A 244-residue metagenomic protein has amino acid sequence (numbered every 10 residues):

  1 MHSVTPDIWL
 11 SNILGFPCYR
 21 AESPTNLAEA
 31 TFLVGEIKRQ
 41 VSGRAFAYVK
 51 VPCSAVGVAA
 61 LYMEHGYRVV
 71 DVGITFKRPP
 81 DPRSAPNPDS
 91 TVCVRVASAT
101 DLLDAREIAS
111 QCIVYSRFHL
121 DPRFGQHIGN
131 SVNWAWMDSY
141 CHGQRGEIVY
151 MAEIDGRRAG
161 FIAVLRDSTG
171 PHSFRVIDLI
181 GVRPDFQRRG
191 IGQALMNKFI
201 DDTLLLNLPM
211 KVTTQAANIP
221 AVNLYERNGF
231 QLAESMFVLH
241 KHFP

Functional and structural regions predicted by a protein language model:
S11-N26, I74, H172-P184: Conserved acetyl-CoA binding element of GNAT-fold acetyltransferases
T25-T100, M236-K241: Acyl-donor-binding surface of acyltransferase catalytic domains
A28-R39, L179-P184, R188-D201, V222-R227: Conserved acetyl-CoA-binding loop-helix of GNAT-fold acetyltransferases
S42-C53, F174, T203-T214: Conserved GNAT acetyl-CoA-binding A-motif
V51, G146-A163: Conserved beta-hairpin
S54-V69, R189, Q193, A216-E234: Conserved active-site alpha-helix within GNAT-family acetyltransferase domains
V56-L61, Q126-V149: Active-site rim helix/loop that mediates acceptor-substrate recognition in acyltransferases
C93-S116: A short beta-loop-alpha structural element at the N-terminal edge of CoA-dependent acyl/N-acetyltransferase catalytic
